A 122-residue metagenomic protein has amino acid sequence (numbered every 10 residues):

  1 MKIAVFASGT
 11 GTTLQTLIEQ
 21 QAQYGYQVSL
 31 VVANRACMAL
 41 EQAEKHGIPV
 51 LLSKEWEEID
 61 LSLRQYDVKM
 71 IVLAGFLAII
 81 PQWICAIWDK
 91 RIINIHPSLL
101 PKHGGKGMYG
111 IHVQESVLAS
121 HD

Functional and structural regions predicted by a protein language model:
M1-D122: One-carbon transfer enzymes
